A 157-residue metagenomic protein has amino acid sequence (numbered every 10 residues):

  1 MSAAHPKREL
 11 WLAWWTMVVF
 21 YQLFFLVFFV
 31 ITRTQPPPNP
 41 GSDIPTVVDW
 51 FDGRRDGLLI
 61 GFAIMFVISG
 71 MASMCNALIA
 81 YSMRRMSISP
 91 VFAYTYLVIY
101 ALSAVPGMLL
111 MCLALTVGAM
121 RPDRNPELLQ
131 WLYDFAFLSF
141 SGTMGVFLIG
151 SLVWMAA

Functional and structural regions predicted by a protein language model:
S2-A157: Hydrophobic, aromatic-enriched alpha-helical segments typical of multi-pass transmembrane helices
